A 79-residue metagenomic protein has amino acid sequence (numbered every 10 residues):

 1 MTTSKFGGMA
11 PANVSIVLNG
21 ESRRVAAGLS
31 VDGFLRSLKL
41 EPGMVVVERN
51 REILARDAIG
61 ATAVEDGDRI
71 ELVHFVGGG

Functional and structural regions predicted by a protein language model:
M1-G78: Ubiquitin-like/PB1-type beta-grasp interaction modules and other compact soluble beta-rich domains
